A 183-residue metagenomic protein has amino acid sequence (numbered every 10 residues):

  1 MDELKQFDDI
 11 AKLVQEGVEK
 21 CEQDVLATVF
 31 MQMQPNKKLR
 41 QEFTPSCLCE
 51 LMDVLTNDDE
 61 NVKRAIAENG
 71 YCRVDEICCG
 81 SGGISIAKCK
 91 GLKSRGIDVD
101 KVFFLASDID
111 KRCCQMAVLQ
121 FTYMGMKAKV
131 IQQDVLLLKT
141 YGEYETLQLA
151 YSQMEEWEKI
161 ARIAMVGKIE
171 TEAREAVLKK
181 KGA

Functional and structural regions predicted by a protein language model:
M1-G96: Class I S-adenosyl-L-methionine
C89-A183: Class I S-adenosyl-L-methionine-dependent methyltransferase module
